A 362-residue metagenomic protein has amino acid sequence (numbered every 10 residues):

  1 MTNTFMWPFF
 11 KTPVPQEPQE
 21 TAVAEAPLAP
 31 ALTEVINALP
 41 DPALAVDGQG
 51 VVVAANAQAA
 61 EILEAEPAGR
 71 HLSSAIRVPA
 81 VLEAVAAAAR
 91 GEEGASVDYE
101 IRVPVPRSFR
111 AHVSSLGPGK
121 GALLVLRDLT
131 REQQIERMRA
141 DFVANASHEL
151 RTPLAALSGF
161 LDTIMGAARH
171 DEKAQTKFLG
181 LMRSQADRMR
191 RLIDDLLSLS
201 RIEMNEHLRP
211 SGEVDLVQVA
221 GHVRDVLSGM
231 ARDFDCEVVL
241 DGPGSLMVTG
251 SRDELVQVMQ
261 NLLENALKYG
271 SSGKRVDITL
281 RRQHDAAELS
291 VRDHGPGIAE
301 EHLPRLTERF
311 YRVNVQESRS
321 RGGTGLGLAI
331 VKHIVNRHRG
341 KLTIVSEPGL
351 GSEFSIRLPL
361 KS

Functional and structural regions predicted by a protein language model:
P18-A59: Sensory modules in modular signal-transduction proteins
H71-R131: PAS-family sensory/regulatory modules and their coupling/dimerization elements
S184-M189: Short alpha-helical segment of the dimerization/phosphotransfer core of two-component systems
M204-R209, M247-G250: Conserved micro-motifs of the catalytic ATP-binding
G212, R232, E237-L246: Conserved catalytic submotifs in the C-terminal HATPase_c
L216, G297-R305: Short helix N-cap motif at coil->helix boundaries in the Bergerat
R339-G340: Conserved glycine-rich
